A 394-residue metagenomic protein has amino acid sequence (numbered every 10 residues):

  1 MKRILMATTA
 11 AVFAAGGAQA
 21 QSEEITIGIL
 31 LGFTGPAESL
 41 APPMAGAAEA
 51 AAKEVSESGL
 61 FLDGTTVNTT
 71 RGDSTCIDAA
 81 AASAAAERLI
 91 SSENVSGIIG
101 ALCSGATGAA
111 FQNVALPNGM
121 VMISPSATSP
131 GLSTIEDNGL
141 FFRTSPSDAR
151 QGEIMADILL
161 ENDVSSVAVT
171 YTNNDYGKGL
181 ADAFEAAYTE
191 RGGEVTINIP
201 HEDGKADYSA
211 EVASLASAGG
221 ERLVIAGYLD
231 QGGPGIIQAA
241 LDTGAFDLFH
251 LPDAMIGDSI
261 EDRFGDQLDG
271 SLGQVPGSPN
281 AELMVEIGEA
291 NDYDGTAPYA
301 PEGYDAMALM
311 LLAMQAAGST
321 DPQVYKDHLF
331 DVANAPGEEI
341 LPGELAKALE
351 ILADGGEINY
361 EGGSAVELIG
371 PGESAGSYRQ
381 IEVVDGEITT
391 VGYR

Functional and structural regions predicted by a protein language model:
I4-T8, A20-R394: Extracytosolic ligand-binding ectodomains
A10-A18: Hydrophobic h-region of N-terminal signal peptides that target proteins for export in Gram-negative bacteria
